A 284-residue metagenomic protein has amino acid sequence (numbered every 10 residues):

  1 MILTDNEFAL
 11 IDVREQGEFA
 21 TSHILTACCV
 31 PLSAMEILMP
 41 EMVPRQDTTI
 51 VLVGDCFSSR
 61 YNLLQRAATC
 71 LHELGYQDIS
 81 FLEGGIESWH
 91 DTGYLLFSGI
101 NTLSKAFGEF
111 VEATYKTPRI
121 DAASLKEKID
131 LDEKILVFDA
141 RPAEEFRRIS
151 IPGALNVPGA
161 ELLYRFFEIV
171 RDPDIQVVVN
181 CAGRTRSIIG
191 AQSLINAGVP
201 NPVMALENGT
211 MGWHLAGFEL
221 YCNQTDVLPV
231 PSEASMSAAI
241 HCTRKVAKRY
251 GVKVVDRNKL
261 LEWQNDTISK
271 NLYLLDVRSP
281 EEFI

Functional and structural regions predicted by a protein language model:
M1-A9, V13-L136, A140-Y273, S279-I284: Rhodanese-like catalytic fold shared by cysteine-dependent sulfurtransferases and DSP/PTP-type phosphatases
